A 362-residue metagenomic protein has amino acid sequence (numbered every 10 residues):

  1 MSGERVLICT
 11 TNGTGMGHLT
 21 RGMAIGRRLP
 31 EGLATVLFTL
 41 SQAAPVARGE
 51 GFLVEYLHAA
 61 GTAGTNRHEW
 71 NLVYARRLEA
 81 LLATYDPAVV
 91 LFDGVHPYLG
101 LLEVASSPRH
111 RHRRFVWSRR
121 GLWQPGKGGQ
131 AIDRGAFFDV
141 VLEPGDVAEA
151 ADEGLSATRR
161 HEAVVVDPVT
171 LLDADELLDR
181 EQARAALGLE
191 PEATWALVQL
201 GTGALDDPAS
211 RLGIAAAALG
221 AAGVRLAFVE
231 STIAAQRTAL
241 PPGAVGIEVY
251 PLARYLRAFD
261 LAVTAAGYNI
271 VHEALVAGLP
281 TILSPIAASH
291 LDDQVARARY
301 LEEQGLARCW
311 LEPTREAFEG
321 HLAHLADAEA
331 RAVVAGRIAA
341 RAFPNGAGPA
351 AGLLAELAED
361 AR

Functional and structural regions predicted by a protein language model:
G3-R5, C9-T14, R28-L81: Conserved nucleotide-sugar phosphate-binding/catalytic loop shared by glycosyltransferases and other
E79-P97: Short N-terminal targeting/anchoring amphipathic segment
R120, Q124-K127, I132-W195, L200-T202: A nucleotide-sugar donor-handling region in carbohydrate enzymes
E181-L261: Donor-nucleotide binding loops and adjacent catalytic segments primarily of GT-B fold Leloir glycosyltransferases
P251-V295: A donor-sugar binding/catalytic signature common to diverse glycosyltransferases and related nucleotide-sugar
S289-H321: Change "using UDP/GDP/dTDP sugars" to "using nucleotide sugars
R308, P313-A340, D360-A361: Conserved donor-nucleotide binding/catalytic region of nucleotide-linked donor-dependent transferases
H324, F343-R362: C-terminal alpha-helical cap of glycosyltransferases
